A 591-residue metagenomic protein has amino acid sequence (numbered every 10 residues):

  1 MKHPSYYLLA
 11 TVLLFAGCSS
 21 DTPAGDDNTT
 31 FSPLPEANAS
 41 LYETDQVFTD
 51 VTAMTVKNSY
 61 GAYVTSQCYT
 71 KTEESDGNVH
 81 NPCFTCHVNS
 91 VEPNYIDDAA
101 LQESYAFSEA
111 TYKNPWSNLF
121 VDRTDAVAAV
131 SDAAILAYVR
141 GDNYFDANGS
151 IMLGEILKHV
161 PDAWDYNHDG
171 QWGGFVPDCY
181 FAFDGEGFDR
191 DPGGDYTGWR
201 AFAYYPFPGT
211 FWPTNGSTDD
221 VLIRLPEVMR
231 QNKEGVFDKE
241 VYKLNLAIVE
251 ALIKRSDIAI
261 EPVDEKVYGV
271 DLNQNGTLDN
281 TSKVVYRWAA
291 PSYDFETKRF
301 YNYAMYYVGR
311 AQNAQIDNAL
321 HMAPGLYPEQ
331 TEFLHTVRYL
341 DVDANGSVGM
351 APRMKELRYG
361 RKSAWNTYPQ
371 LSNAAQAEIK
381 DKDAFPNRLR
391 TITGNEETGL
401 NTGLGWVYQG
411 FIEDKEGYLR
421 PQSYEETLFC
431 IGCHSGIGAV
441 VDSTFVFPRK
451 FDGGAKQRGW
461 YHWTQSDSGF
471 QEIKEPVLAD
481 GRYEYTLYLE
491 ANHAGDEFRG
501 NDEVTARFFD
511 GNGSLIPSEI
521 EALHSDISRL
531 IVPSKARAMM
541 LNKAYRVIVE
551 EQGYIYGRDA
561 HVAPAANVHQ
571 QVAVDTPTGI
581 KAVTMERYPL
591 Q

Functional and structural regions predicted by a protein language model:
K2-A10: Sec-dependent signal peptide recognition, specifically the positively charged N-region followed immediately by
Y7-L8, S19-T22: Long, low-complexity intrinsically disordered regions enriched in Ser/Thr, Asp/Glu, Pro/Gly
F15-G17: C-terminal motif of bacterial Sec signal peptides marking the signal peptidase cleavage site
D21-K158, A163-D165, G174, G349-Q591: Sequence context surrounding c-type heme c attachment/ligation sites in exported
S75, V79-F84, V88-E329, L334-D341 (+1 more regions): Extracytoplasmic redox metalloprotein regions
N345-G346: Extended interaction-bearing regions that mediate binding to partners or small molecules
